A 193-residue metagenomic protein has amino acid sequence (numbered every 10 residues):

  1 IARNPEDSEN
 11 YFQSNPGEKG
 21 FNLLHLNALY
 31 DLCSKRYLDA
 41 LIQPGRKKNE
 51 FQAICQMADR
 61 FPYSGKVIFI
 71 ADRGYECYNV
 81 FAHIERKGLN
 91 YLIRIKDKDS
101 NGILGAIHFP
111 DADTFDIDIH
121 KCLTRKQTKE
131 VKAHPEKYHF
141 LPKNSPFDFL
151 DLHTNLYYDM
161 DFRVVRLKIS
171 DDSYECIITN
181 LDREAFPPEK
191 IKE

Functional and structural regions predicted by a protein language model:
I1: Two-metal-ion RNase H-like nuclease active-site motif
N4-D7, K19-E193: Single, function-defining residue in the core of a domain
N10-P16: Conserved mixed alpha/beta core segments that line enzyme active sites in large multi-domain catalysts
